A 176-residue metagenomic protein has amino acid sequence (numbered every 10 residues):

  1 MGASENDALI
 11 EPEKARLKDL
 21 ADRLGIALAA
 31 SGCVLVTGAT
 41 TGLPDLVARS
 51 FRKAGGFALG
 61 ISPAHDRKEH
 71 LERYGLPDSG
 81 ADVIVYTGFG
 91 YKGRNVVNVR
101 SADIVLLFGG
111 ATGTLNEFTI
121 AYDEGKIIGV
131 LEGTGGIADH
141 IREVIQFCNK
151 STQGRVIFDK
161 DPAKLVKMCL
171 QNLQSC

Functional and structural regions predicted by a protein language model:
M1-R16, L24-A27, S31: Generic N-terminal amphipathic, Lys/Arg-enriched alpha-helix
D22-I26, T41-G109, G113-I120: Acidic/glycine-enriched connector segments
V34-G38, L106-L107, V130: Short catalytic-loop micro-motif centered on adjacent basic/acidic residues
G42-S50, A138-C148: Glycine-rich, charge-decorated loop segments at or immediately adjacent to ligand/cofactor-binding or catalytic sites
L59-S62, L115-E117, D123-E143: Short, acidic/small-residue loops that bind anionic groups at enzyme active sites
I84-F89, T152-M168: Short acidic-hydrophobic, aromatic-tinged amphipathic segments that line or gate anion-handling sites
C169-C176: Short, hydrophobic alpha-helical segments
